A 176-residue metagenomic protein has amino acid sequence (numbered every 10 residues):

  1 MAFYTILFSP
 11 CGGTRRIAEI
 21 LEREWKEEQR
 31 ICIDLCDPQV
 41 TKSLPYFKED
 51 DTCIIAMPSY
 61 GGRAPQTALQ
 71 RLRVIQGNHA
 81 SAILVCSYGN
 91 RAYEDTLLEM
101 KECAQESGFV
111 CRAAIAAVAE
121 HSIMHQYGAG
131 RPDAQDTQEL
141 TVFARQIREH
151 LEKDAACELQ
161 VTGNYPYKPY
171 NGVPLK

Functional and structural regions predicted by a protein language model:
A2-P38, S43-L175: FMN-binding flavodoxin-like domain, especially the glycine-rich phosphate-binding loop
